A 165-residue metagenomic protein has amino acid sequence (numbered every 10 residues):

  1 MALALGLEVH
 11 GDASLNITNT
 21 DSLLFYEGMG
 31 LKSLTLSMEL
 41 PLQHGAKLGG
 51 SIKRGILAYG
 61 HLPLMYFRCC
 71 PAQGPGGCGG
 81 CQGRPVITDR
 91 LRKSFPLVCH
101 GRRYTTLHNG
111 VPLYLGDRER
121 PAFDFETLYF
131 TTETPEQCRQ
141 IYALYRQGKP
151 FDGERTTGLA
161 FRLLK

Functional and structural regions predicted by a protein language model:
M1-F25, M29-K165: Active-site pocket-lining/capping segments in soluble small-molecule metabolic enzymes
